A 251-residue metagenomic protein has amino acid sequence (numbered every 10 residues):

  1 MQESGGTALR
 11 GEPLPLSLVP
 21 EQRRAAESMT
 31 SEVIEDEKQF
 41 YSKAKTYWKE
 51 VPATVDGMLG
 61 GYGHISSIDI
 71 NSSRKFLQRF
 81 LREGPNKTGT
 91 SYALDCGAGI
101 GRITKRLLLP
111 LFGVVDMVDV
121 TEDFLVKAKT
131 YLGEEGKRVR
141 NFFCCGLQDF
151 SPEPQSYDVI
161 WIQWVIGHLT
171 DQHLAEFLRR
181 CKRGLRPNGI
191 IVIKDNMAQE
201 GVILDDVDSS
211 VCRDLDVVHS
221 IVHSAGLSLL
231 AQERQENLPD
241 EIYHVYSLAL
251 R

Functional and structural regions predicted by a protein language model:
Q2-E153, L169-R180, G189-R251: Class I (Rossmann-like) S-adenosyl-L-methionine-dependent methyltransferase catalytic domain, capturing the SAM-binding
W161: A conserved beta-strand element that flanks and buttresses the S-adenosyl-L-methionine
W164-H168: Short catalytic micro-motifs in class I SAM-dependent methyltransferases
R186: Short, conserved loop/helix-junction motifs that constitute active-site signature segments in enzyme catalytic cores
